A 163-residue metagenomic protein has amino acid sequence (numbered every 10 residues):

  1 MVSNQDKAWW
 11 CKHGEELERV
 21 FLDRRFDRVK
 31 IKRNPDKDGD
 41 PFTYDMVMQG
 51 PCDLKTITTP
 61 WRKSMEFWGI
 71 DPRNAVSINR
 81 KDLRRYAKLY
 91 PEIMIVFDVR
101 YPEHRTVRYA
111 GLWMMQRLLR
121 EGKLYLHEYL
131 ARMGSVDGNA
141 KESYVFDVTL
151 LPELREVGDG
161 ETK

Functional and structural regions predicted by a protein language model:
M1-K37: Acidic-basic catalytic patches of nuclease active cores, encompassing PD-(D/E)XK and other metal-cofactor nuclease
N4-A8, K55-T106: Catalytic cores of nucleic-acid endonucleases
Q5, W9, E16, P91 (+1 more regions): Non-catalytic C-terminal interaction segments of nucleic acid-processing enzymes
E15, D40, R80: Short amphipathic alpha-helical segment that frequently serves as the phosphate-/nucleotide-binding helix
V20-R25, Y44-M48, Y86-Y90: Alpha-helix C-terminal capping segments
K30, V47, P51-D53, M94-D98: A structural signal for short, well-ordered beta-strand segments and their strand-loop junctions that often border
D38-G39, E103: A short acidic, often aromatic-flanked loop/helix-cap motif at beta-alpha or helix-coil junctions that lines enzyme
G39-R62: Active-site beta-strand-loop-beta-strand hairpin of nuclease catalytic cores that positions key catalytic residues
